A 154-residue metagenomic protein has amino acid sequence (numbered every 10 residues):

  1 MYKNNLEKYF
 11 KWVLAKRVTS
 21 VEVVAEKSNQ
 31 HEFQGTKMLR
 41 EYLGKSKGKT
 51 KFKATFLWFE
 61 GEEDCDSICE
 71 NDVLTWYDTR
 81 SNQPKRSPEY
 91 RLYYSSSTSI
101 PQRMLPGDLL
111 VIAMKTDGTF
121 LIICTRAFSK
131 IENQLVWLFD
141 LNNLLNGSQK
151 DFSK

Functional and structural regions predicted by a protein language model:
M1-E63: OB-fold ssDNA-binding interfaces and closely related basic DNA-contact patches used across DNA replication/repair
N4-N5, N29, N71, N82 (+2 more regions): Detector for Asparagine
V18, A54-F56, L74, L110-I112 (+1 more regions): Generic structural hydrophobic/aromatic packing signal, biased to beta-strands
T50-S99: A broadly used, surface-exposed interaction patch
S87-Y94, T98-I123: Elongated alpha-helical scaffolds
T116-K154: Mixed-charge (acidic/basic) macromolecular-recognition segments
